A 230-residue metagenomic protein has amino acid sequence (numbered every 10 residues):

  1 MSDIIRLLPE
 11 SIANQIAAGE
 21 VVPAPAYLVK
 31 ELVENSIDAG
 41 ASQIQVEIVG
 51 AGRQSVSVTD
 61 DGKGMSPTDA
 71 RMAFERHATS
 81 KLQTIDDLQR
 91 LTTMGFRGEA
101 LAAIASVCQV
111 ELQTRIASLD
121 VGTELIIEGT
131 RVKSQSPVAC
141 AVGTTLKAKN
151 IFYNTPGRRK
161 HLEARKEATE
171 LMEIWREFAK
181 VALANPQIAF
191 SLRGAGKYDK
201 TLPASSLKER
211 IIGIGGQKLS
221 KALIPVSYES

Functional and structural regions predicted by a protein language model:
S2-S230: N-terminal phosphate-binding caps/lids of nucleotide- and nucleic-acid-binding domains
